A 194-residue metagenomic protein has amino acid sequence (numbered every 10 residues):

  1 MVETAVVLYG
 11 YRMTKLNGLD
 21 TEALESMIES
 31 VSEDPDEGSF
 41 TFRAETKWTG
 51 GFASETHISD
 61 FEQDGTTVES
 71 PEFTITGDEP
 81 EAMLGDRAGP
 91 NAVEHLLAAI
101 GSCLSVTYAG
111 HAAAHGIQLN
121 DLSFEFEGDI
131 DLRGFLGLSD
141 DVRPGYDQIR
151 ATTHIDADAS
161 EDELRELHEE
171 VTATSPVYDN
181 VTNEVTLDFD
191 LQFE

Functional and structural regions predicted by a protein language model:
V2-A98, G110-E194: Extended beta-strand/beta-hairpin segments
